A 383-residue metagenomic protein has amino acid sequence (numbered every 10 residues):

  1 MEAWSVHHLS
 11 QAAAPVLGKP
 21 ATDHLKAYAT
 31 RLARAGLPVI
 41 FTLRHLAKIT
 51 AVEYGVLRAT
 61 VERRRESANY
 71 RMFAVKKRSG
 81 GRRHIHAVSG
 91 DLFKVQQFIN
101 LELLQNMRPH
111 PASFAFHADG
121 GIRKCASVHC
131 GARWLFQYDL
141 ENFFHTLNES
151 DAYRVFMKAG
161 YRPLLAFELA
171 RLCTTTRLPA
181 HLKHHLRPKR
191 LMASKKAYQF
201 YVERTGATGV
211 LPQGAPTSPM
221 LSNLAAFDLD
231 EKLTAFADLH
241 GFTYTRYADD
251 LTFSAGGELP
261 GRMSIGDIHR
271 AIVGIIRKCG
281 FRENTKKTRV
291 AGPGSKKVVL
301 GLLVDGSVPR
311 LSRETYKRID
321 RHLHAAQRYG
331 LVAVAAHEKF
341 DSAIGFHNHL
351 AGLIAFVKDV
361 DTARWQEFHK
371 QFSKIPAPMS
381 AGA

Functional and structural regions predicted by a protein language model:
M1-F73: Non-catalytic, polymerase-adjacent accessory regions of viral genome-replication enzymes
A35, L46, H84-L92, E141: Short secondary-structure transition/capping motifs
I40-L57, E102, M107-R108, Y161-E168: N-terminal low-complexity, intrinsically disordered segments
M72-F114, H184-G209, P216: Glycine/proline-rich, flexible active-site/cofactor-binding loop segments that harbor closely spaced acidic
K77-S79, G256, G306-S307: Short acidic-glycine loop/turn motifs at beta-strand connectors
L92-H145, T174: Active-site-proximal segment of RNA-dependent polymerases
C130-A248, T252-F281, T288-A291, L331-A383: Conserved polymerase palm-domain catalytic core
D267, I275-Y329: A conserved non-catalytic segment of reverse transcriptases and RNA-directed RNA polymerases corresponding to the late
